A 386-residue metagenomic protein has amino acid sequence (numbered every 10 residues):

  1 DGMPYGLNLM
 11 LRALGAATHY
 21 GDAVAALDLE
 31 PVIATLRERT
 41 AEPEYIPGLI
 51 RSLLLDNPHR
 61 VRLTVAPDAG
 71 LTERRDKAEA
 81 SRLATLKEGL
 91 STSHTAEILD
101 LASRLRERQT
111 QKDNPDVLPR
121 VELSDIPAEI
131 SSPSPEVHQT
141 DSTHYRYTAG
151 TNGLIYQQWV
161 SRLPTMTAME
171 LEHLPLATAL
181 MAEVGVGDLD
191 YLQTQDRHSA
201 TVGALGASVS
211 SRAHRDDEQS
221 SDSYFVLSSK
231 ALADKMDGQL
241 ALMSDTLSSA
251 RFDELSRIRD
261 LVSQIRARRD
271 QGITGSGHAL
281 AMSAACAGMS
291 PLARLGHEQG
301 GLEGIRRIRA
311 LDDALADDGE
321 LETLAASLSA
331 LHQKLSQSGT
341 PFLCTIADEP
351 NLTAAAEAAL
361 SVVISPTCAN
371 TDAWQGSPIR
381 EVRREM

Functional and structural regions predicted by a protein language model:
D1-E38, P58-D68, D76, N152-A182 (+3 more regions): M16 family metallopeptidases and their MPP-like homologs
G2-A26, K87-A182, S228, T340-L352 (+1 more regions): His/Glu-based metal-binding/catalytic segments typifying zinc-dependent metallopeptidases
D22-A102, T178, D312-A373: Ordered core of a single globular domain
A41-G48, P127-A128, H138-S142, A207-S211 (+3 more regions): Short amphipathic alpha-helical surface micro-motifs
L54, T148-G150, E218, K334: Sterically constrained small-residue positions within well-ordered secondary structures of folded domains
